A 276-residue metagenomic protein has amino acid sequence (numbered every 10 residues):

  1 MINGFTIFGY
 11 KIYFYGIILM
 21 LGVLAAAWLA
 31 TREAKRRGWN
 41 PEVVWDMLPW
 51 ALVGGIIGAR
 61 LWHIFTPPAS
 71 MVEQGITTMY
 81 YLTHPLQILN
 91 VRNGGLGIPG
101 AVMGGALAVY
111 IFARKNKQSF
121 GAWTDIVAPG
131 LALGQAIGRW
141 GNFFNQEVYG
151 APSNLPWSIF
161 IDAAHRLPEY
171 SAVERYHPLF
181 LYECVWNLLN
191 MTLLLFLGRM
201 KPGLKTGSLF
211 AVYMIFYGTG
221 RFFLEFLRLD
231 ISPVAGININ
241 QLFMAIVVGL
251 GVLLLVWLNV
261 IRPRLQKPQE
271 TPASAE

Functional and structural regions predicted by a protein language model:
M1-E276: Hydrophobic, membrane-interfacing alpha helices
